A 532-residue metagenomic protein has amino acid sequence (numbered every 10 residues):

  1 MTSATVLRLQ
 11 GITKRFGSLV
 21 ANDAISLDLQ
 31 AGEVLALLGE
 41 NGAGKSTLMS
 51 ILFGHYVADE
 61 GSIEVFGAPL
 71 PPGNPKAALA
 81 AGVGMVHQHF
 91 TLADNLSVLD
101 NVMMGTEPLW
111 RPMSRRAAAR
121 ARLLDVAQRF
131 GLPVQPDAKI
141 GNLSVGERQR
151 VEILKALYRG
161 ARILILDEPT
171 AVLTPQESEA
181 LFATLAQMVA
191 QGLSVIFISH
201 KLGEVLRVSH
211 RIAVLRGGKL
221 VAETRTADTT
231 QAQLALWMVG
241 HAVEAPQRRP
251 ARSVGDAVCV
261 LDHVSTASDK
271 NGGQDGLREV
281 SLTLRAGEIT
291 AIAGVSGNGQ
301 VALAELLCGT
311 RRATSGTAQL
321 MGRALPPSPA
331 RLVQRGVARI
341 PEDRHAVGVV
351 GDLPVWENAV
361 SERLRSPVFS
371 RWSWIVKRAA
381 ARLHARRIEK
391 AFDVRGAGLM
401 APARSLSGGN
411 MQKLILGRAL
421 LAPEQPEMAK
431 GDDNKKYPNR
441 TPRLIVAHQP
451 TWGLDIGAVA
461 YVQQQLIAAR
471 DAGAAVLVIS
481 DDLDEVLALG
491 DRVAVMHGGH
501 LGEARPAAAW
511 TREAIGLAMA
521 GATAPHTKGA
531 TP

Functional and structural regions predicted by a protein language model:
T2-P532: Glycine-rich phosphate-binding loops of nucleotide-dependent enzymes
